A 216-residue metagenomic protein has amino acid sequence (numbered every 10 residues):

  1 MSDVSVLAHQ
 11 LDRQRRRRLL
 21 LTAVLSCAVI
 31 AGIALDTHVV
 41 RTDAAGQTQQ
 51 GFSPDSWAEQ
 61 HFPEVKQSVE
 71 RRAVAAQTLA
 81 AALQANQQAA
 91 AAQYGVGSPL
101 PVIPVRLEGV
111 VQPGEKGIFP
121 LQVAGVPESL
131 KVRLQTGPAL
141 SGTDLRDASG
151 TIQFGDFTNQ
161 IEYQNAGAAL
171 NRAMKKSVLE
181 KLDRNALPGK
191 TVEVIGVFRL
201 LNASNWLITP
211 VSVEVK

Functional and structural regions predicted by a protein language model:
S2-K216: OB-fold and OB-like single-stranded nucleic-acid-recognition modules and their adjacent interaction interfaces
